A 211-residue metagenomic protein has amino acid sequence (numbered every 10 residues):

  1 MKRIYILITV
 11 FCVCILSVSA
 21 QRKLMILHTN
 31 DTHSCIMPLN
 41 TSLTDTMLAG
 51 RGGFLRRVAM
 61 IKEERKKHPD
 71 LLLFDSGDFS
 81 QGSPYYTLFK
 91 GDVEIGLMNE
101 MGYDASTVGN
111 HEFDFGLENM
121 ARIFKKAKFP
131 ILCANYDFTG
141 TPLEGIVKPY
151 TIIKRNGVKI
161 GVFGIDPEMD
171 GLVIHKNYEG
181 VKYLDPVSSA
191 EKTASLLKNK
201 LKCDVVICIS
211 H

Functional and structural regions predicted by a protein language model:
M1-K23: Bacterial Sec-dependent N-terminal signal peptides
A20-H211: Acidic, metal/ion-coordinating pockets
